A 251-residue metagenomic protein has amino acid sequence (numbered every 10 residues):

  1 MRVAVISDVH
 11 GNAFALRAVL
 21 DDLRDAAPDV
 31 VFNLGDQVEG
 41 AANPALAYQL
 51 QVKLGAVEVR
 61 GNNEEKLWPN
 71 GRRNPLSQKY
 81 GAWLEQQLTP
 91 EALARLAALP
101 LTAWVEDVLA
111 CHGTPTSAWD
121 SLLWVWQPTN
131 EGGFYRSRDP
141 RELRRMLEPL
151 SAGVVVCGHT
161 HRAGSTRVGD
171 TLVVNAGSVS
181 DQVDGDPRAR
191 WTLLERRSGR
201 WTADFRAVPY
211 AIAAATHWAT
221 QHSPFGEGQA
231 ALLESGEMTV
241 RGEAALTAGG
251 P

Functional and structural regions predicted by a protein language model:
M1-A4, A103-A110, V168-V173, W201: Beta-strand-turn-beta hairpins that frame and shape the catalytic cleft of phosphate-ester-processing enzymes
M1-H10, D29, V108, T114-P128: Mobile, glycine- and charge-enriched loop segments and immediately flanking short secondary-structure elements within
M1-L54, E227: N-terminal active-site segment of His-dependent metallophosphoesterases
I6-S7, V31-D36, V57-N62, A110-C111 (+2 more regions): Active-site neighborhood of phospho(di)ester-bond hydrolases with catalytic His/Asp-centered motifs
H10-A15, E39-A42, N63-P69, T116-A118 (+2 more regions): Active-site environment of divalent metal-dependent phosphoester hydrolases
L23-P28, P149-S151, L193, R197-S198: Glycine-rich phosphate-binding loop signature in dinucleotide/nucleotide-binding domains
A47-L109, S117, S121-V154, F225: Active-site neighborhood of divalent metal-dependent phosphoester bond hydrolases
V154, T166-P251: Acidic, His/Gly-rich catalytic cores of divalent-metal-dependent hydrolytic chemistry
